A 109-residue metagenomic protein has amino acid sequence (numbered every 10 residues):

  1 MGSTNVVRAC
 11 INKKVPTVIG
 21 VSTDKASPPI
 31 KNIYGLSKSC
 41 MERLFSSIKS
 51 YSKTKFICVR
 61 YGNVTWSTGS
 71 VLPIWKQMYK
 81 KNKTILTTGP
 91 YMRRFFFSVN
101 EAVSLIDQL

Functional and structural regions predicted by a protein language model:
M1-T54, C58: N-terminal Rossmann-like NAD(P)+-binding domain of SDR-like oxidoreductases, especially those catalyzing
I33-L109: NAD(P)-dependent short-chain dehydrogenase/reductase
